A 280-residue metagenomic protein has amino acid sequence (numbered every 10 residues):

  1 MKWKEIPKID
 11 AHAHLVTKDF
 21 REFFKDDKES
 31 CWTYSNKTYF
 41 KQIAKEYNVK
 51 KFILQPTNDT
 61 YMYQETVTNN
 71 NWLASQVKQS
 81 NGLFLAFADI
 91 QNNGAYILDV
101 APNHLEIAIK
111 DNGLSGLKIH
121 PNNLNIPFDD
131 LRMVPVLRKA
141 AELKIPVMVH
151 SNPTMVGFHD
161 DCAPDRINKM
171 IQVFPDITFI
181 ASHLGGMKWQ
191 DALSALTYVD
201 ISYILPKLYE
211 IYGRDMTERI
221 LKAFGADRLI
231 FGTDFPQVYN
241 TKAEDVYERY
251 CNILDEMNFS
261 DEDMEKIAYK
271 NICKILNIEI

Functional and structural regions predicted by a protein language model:
M1-A11, L15-K51, G225-I230, Y239-I280: Mid-to-C-terminal alpha-helical segments outside catalytic/metal-binding sites
H12, A44, F52, L73 (+8 more regions): Divalent metal-coordination and catalytic microenvironments
A13, I90, S151-P153, L184 (+1 more regions): Active-site metal-binding loops of divalent metal-dependent hydrolases
D26-M62, L83-Q91, S115-G116, N122: Divalent metal-dependent hydrolysis catalytic cores, especially in the metallo-beta-lactamase
Y34-A44, A95-A108, M216: Short, acidic/polar
T60, Q64-M155, D161, L205-K207: Active-site gating/metal-coordination segments in enzymes
K78-L83, Q172-I177, F224, E256-E262: Short helix-capping segments at alpha-helix termini
S115-G116, P127-I230: Catalytic pocket-lining loop regions of alpha/beta-barrel enzymes, especially the amidohydrolase/enolase/GH5 lineages
